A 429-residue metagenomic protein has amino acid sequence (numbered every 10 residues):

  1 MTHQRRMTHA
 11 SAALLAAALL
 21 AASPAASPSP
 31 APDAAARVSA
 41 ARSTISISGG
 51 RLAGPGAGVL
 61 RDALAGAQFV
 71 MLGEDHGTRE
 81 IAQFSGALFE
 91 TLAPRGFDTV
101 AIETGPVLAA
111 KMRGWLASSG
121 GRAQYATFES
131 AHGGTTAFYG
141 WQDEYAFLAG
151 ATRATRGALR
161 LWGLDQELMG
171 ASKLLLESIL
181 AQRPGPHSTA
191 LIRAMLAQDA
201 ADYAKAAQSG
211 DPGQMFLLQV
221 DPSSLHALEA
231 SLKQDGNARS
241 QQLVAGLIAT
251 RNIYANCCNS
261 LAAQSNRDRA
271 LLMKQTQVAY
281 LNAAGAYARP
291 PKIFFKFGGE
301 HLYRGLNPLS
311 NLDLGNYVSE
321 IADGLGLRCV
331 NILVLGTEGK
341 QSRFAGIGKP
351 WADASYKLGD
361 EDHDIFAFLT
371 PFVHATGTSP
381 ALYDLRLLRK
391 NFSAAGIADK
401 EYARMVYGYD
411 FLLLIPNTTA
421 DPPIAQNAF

Functional and structural regions predicted by a protein language model:
T2-A13: Bacterial N-terminal signal peptides that target proteins for export
Q4-R5, L20-P24: N-terminal twin-arginine translocation
S11-A22: Bacterial N-terminal signal peptides
S27-F429: Structured catalytic-domain cores with a bias toward divalent-metal coordination
